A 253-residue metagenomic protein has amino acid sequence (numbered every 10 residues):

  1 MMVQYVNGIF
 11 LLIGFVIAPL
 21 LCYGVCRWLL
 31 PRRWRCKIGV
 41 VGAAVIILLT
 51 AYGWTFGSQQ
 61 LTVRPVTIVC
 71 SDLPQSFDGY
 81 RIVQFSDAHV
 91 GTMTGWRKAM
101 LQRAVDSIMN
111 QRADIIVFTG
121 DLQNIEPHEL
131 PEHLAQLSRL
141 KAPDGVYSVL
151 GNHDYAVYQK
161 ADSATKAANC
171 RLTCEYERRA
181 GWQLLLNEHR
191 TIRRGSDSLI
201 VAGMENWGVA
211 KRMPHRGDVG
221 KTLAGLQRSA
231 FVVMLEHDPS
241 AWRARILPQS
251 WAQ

Functional and structural regions predicted by a protein language model:
M1-L61: Non-catalytic terminal accessory segments
M2, P74-F77: Generic intrinsically disordered, low-complexity segments enriched for polar/acidic and small residues
L30-A44, T67-P74, M100-I116: Short, charge-rich amphipathic segments
C36-V40, I46-G53, T67, L73 (+3 more regions): Sparse, context-dependent recognition of short Cys/His-centered cofactor- or disulfide-binding micro-motifs
T50-S71, T92-G95: Hydrophobic alpha-helical transmembrane segments in integral membrane proteins
S76, Y80-Q253: Soluble catalytic domains of enzymes that build or remodel membrane lipids, polysaccharides, and related
